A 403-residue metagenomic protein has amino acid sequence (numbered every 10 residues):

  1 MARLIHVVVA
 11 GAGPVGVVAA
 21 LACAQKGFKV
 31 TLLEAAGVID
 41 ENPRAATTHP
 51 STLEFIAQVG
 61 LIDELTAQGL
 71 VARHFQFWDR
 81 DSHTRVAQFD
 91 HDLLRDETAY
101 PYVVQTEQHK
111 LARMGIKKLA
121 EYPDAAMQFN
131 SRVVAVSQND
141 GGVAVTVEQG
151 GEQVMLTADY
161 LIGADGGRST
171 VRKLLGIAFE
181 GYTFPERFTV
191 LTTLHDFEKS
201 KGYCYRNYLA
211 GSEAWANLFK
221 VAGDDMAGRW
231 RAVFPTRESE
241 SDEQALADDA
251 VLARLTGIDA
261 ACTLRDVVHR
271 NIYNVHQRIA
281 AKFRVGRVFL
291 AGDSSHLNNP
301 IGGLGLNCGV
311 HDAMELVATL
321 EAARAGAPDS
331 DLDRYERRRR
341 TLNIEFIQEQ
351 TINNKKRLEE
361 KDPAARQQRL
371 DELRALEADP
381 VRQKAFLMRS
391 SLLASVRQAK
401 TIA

Functional and structural regions predicted by a protein language model:
M1-V7, A22-K26: Extreme N-terminal leader/targeting segments of oxidoreductases
R3, G151-Y160: Core beta-strand elements of the Rossmann-like FAD/NAD(P) dinucleotide-binding domain in flavoenzyme oxidoreductases
G11-L21, G115, G163, V267 (+2 more regions): Conserved mid-domain beta->alpha element of the FAD-binding
A24-R44: Glycine-rich FAD pyrophosphate-binding loop
R44, H49-K118, I347: Active-site-adjacent segment of FAD-dependent monooxygenases/related oxidoreductases
K117, Y160, A164-V275: Conserved FAD-binding catalytic core of PHBH/FMO-like flavoproteins
F129-V143: A conserved short coil-to-beta-strand element within the FAD-binding core of flavoproteins
A318-A403: C-terminal helical "tail/cap" subdomain of flavin- and related membrane-associated enzymes
